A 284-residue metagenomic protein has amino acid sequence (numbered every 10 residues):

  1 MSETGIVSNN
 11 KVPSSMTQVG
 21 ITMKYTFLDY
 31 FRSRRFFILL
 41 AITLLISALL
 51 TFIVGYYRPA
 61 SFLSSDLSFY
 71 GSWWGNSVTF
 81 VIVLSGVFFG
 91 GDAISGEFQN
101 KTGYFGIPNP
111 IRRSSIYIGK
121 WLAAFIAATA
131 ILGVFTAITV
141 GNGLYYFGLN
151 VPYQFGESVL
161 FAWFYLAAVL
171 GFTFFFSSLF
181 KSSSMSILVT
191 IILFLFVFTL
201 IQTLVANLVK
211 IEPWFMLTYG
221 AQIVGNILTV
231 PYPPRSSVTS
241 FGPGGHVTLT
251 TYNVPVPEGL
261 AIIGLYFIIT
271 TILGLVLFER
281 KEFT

Functional and structural regions predicted by a protein language model:
M1-L28, R32, T284: Transmembrane alpha-helical segments of polytopic membrane transport and secretion proteins
E3-P13, A41-T43, S47-A93, I118-T190 (+3 more regions): Secretory targeting signals
E3-T4, I53-F69, I187, I191-I192 (+1 more regions): Terminal transmembrane helical anchor/hairpin motif
F27-T43: Membrane-interface helix starts
R34-F36, R113, S183, F283: Membrane-helix interface/capping residues of multi-pass secondary transporters
A93-F125: Helix-loop-helix units of permease transmembrane domains in multi-pass membrane transporters, especially ABC
